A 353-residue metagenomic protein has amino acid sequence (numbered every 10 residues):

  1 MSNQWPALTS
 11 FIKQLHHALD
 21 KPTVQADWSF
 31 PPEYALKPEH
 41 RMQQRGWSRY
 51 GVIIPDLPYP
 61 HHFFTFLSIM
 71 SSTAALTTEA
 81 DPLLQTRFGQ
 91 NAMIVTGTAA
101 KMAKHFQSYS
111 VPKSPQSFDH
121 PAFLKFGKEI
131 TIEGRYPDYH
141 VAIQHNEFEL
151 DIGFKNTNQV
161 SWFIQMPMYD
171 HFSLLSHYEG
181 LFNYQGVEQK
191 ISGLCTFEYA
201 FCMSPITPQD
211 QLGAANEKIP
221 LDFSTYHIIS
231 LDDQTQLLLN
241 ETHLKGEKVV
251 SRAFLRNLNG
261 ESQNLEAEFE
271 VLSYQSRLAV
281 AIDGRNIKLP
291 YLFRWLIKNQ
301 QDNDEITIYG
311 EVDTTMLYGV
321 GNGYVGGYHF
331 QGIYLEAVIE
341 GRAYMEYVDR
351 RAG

Functional and structural regions predicted by a protein language model:
M1-G353: Structured soluble/peripheral alpha/beta segments that form catalytic or ligand/cofactor-binding pockets
